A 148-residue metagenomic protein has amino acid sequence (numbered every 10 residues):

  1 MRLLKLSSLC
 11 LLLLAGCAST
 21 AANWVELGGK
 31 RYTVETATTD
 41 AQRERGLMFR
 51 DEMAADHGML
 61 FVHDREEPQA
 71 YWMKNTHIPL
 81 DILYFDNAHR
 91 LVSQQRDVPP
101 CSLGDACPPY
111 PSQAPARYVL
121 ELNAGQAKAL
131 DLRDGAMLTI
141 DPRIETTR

Functional and structural regions predicted by a protein language model:
R2-C10: Sec-dependent signal peptide recognition, specifically the positively charged N-region followed immediately by
L14-G16: C-terminal motif of bacterial Sec signal peptides marking the signal peptidase cleavage site
A18-R148: Compact, glycine-rich, soluble single-domain proteins
